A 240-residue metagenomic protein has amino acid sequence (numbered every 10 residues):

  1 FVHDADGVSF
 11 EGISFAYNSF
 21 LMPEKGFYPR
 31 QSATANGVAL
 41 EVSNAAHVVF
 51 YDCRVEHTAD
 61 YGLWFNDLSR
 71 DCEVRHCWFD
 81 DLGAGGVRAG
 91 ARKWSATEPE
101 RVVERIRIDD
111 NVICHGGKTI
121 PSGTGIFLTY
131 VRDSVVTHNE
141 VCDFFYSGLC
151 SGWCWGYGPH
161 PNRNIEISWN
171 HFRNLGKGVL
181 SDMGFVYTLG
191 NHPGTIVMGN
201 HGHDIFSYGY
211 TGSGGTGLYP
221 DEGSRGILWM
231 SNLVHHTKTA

Functional and structural regions predicted by a protein language model:
F1, G26-E41, H57-N66, G83-P99 (+4 more regions): Extracellular beta-strand/beta-solenoid scaffold signature
F1-D4, S9-A35: Right-handed parallel beta-helix/beta-spiral solenoid domain characteristic of secreted/periplasmic
D6-Y17, A46-D60, S69-A84, E98-G117 (+4 more regions): Right-handed parallel beta-helix
Y219, T237-A240: Substrate-binding clefts and catalytic carboxylate motifs of secreted carbohydrate-active enzymes
